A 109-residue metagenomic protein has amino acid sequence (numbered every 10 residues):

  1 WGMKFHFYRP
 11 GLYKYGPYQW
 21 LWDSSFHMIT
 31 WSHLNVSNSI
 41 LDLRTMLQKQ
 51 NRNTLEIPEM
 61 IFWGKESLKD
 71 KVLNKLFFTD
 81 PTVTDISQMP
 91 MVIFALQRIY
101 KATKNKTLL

Functional and structural regions predicted by a protein language model:
W1-Q19, L41, T45: Low-complexity, Ser/Thr/Pro/Gly-enriched N-terminal "stalk/linker" regions
M3, W22-S24, K65: Intrinsic disorder/low-complexity segments enriched in polar/charged and small flexible residues
R9, M28-T30, S39, K71: Amphipathic alpha-helical interaction segments
P17-L34: Conserved H-X4-D acyltransferase segment
N35-L109: Helix-terminus loop motifs that line ligand-binding clefts
